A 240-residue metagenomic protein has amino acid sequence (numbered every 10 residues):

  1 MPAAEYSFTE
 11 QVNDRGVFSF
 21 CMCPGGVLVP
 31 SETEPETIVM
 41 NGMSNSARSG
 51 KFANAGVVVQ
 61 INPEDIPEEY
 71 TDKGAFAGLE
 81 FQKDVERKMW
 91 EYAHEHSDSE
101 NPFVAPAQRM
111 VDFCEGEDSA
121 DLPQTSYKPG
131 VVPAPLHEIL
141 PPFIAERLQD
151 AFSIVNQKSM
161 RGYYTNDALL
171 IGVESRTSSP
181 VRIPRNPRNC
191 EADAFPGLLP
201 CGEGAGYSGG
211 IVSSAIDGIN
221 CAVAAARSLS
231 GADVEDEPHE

Functional and structural regions predicted by a protein language model:
M1-E240: Residues forming the flavin
